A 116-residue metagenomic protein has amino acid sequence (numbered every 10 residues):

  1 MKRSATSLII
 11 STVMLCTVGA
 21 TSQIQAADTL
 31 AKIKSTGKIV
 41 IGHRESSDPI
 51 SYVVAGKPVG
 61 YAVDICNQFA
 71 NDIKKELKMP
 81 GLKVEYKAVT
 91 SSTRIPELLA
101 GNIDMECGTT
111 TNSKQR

Functional and structural regions predicted by a protein language model:
M1-I10: Bacterial N-terminal signal peptides that target proteins for export
I10-G19: Bacterial N-terminal signal peptides
T12-V13, I24, F69: Cleavable N-terminal signal peptides
G19-A26: Sec/Tat signal peptide C-region and signal peptidase I cleavage site
A26-V40: Short N-terminal segments immediately surrounding and downstream of signal-peptide cleavage
K38-Y61: Short glycine-rich His-centered loop
V54-E76: Short, polar/charged alpha-helical segment
M79-R116: Acidic, polar ligand-binding/catalytic clefts
